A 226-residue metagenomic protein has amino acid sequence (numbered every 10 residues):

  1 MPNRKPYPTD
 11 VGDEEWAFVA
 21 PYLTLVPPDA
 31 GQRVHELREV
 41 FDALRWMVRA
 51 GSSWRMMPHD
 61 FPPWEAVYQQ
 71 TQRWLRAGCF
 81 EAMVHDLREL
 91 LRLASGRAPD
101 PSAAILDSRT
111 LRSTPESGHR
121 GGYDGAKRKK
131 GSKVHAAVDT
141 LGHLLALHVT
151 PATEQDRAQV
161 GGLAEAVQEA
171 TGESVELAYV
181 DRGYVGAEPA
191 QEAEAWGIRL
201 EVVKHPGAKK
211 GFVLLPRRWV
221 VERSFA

Functional and structural regions predicted by a protein language model:
M1-A226: Short alpha-helical elements
